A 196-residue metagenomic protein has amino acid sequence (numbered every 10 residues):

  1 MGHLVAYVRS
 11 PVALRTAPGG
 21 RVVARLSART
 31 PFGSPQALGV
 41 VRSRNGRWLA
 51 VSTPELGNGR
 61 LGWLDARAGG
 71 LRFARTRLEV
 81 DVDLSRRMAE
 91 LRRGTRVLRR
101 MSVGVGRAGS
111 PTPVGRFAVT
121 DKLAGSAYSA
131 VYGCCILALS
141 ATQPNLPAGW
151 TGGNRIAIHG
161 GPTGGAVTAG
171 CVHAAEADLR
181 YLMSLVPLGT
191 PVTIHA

Functional and structural regions predicted by a protein language model:
M1-G39: Beta-loop motif signature
Y7-S10, R44-R47, V82-R87, V131-Y132 (+1 more regions): A short, compositionally biased
A13, W48-A50, E90, A157: General beta-strand recognition
L14-A17, V23, A89, S126-A130: Short, solvent-exposed loop/turn elements at domain surfaces
G20-R21, E55-G59, T95-R99, G189: Short, surface-exposed beta-strand-loop junctions and turns on beta-sheet-rich folds
A28-G70: SH3/SH3-like beta-barrel superfamily modules
E55-N58, A68-L78, R107, P111-A118 (+1 more regions): Exported/periplasmic cell-wall-interacting domains
A66-R92, V97-G106: A structural motif detector for short, solvent-exposed N-terminal "entry" segments of globular domains
